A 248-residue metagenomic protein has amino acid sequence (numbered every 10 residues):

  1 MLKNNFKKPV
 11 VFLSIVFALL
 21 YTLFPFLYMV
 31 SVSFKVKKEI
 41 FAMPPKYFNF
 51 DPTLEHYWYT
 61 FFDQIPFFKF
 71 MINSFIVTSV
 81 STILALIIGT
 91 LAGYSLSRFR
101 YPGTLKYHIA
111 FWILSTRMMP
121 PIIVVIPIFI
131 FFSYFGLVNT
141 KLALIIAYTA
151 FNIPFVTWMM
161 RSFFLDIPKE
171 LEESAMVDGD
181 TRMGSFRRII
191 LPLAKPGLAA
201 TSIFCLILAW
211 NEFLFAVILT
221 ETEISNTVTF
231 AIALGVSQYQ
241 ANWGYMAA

Functional and structural regions predicted by a protein language model:
L2-A248: A structural signal for multi-pass alpha-helical bundles of membrane permease subunits that mediate small-molecule
